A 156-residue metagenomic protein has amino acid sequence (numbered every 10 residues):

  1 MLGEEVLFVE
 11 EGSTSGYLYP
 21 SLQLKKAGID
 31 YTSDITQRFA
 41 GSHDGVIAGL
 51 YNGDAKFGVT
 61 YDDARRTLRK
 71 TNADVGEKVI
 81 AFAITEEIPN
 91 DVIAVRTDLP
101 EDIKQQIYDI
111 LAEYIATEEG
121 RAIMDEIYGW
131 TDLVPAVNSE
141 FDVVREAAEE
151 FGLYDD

Functional and structural regions predicted by a protein language model:
M1, L50-Y51, I107: Hydrophobic residues within well-ordered alpha-helices
M1-I47, F57, D63: Bilobed "Venus flytrap"/periplasmic-binding protein-like clamshell domains and structurally analogous long
Y17, S21, D44-I47, D62-R65 (+4 more regions): Extracytoplasmic/secreted envelope proteins and their assembly/folding machinery, especially bacterial periplasmic
K25-K26, Y51-N52, K56-E77: A ligand-binding cleft/hinge motif common to bilobed small-molecule-binding domains
T36, R69-E87: Short beta-strand->loop
D62-D63, T85, T97: Short secondary-structure boundary segments
P89-V95: Small-molecule pocket liners
V95, L99-D156: An extracytoplasmic/periplasmic, membrane-proximal ligand-sensing/linker region
